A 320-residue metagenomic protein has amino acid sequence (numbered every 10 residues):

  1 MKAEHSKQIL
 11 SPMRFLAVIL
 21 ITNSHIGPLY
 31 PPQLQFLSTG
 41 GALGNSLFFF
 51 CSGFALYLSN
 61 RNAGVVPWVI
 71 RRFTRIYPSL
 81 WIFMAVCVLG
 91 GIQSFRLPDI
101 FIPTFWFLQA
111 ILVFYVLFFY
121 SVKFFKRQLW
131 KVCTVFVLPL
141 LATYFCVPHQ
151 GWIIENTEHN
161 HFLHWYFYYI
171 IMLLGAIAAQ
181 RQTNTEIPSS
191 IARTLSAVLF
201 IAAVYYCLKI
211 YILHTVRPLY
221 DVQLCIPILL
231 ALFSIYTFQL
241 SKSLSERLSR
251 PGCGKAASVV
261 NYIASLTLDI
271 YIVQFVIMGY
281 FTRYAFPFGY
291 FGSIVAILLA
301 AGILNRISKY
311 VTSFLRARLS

Functional and structural regions predicted by a protein language model:
M1-Y144, P148, I187-A197, G252-D269 (+1 more regions): Membrane-cytosol interface segments of multi-pass membrane proteins, especially ER/Golgi lipid-handling enzymes
P28-Y30, G91, Q180, F275-Y280: Active-site environment of divalent metal-dependent phosphoester hydrolases
Q33-N45, R96-A110, V147-I171, Y206-Y236 (+1 more regions): Interfacial loop-to-helix transition and helix-capping segments at the boundaries of transmembrane helices
F50, L56-Y57, T143, A179 (+5 more regions): Hydrophobic alpha-helical segments of integral membrane proteins
K123, K131-C133, L138-H161, Y168-L174 (+1 more regions): Extended, non-catalytic scaffold segments that flank or surround catalytic motifs
Y166-Y169, T183-D269, V273-V276, Y280-S293: Alpha-helical transmembrane segments and terminal signal-anchor/GPI-anchor hydrophobic tails, characterized by long
